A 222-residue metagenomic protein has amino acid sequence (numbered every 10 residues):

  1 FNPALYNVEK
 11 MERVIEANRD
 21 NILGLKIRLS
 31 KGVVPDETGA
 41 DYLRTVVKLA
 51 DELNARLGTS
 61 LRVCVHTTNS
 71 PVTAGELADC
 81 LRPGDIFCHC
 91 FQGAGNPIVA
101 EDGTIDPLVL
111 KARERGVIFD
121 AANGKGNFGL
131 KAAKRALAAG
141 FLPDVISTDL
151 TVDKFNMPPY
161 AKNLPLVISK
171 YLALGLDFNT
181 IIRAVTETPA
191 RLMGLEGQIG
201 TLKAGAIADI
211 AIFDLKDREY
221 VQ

Functional and structural regions predicted by a protein language model:
F1-L29: Divalent-metal coordination cores built from histidine and acidic residues
F1-P3, D102-T104, Y160-N163: Short, surface-exposed amphipathic charged segments that create phosphate/polyanion-binding patches used for binding
L5, T67-S70, L192-L195: Short gly/ser/thr-rich secondary-structure transition/capping motifs
Y6, D20, R82, F141 (+1 more regions): Structured loop/turn residues at beta-strand edges in well-structured enzyme cores
I27-M157: Active-site core of metal-dependent hydrolases
K131-F213: His/Asp/Glu-enriched, well-ordered alpha-helical/loop segment that forms or immediately abuts the divalent-metal
D217-Q222: Short, Lys/Arg- and Gly-enriched loop/turn segments at beta-strand edges
